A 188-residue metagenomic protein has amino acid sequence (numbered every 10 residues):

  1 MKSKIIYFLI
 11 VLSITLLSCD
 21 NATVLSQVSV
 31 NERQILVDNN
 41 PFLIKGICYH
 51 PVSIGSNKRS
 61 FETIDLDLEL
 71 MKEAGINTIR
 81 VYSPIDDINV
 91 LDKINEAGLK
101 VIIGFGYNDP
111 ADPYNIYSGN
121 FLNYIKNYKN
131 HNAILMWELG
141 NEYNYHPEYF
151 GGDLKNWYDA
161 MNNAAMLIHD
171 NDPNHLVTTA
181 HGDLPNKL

Functional and structural regions predicted by a protein language model:
K2-I10: Sec-dependent signal peptide recognition, specifically the positively charged N-region followed immediately by
L16-S18: C-terminal motif of bacterial Sec signal peptides marking the signal peptidase cleavage site
D20-R33: Short acidic, Pro/Gly- and aromatic-enriched capping/linker segments at domain boundaries
L36, P41-I44, C48-L188: Active-site mouth of glycoside hydrolases
